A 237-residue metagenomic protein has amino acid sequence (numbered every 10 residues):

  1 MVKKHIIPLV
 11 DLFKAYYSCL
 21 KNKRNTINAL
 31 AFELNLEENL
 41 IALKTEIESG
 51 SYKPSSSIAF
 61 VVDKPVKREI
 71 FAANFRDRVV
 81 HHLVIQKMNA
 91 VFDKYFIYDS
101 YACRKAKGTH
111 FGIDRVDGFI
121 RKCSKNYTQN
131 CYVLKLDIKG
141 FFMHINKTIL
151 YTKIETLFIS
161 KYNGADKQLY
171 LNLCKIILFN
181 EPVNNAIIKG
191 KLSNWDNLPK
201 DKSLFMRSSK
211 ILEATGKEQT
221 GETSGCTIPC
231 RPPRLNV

Functional and structural regions predicted by a protein language model:
M1-I41: Non-catalytic, polymerase-adjacent accessory regions of viral genome-replication enzymes
V2, I85-K147, G190: Active-site-proximal segment of RNA-dependent polymerases
I6-N22, P54-A59, I85-F92, S124 (+1 more regions): Short, compositionally biased low-complexity segments
V10-F13, E37, I41, A73 (+8 more regions): Non-catalytic, well-ordered alpha-helical scaffold segments
R24-L30, S55-H81, Y95-K107, E181 (+1 more regions): Short, conserved non-catalytic motifs in the polymerase core
E33-S56: Amphipathic alpha-helical blocks
S51, A90-K94, F158-D166: Cytochrome P450 catalytic domain signature, combining two hallmark sequence patches
K125-V237: Conserved polymerase palm-domain catalytic core
